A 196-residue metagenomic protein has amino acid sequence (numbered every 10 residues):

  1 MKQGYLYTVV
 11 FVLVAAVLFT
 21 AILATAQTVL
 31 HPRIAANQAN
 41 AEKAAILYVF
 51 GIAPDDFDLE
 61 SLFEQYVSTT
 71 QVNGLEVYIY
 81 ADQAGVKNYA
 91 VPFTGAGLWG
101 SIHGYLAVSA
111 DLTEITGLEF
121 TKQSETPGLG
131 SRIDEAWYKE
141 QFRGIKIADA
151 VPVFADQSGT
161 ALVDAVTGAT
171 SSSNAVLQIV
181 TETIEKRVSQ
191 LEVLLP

Functional and structural regions predicted by a protein language model:
M1-P196: Flexible, solvent-exposed loop/hinge segments and secondary-structure transition points
